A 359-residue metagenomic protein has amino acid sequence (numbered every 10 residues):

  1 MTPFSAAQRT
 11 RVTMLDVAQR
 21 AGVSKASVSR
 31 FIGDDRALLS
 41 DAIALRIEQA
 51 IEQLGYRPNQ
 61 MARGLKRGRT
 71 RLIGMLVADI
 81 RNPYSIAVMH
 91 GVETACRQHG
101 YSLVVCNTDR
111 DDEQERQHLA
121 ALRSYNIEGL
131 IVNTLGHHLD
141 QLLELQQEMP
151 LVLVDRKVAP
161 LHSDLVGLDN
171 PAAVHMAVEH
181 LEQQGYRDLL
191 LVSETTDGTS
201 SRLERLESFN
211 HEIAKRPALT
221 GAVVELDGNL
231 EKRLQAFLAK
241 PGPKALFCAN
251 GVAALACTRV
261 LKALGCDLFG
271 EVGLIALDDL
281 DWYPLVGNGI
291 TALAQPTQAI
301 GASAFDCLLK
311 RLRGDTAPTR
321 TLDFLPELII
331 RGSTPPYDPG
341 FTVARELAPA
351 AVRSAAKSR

Functional and structural regions predicted by a protein language model:
M1-T70, A355-R359: N-terminal helix-turn-helix DNA-binding module of bacterial transcription factors
F4, D41-L45, Q53-A121, Y125-E128 (+1 more regions): Amphipathic helical "hinge" segments at domain boundaries
R46, Y84-Q98, A173-A177, S200-L219 (+3 more regions): Short, solvent-exposed amphipathic alpha-helices that sit in or adjacent to ligand/effector-binding or catalytic
C96-N107, D188-V192, L206-G228: Short beta-strand elements in bilobed, periplasmic/extracellular small-molecule ligand-binding domains
R110, V132-M176, T196, V252 (+1 more regions): Flexible loop/hinge segments that line or gate small-molecule binding clefts
D164-L191, N229-Q235, A254, Q295-R313: Hydrophobic alpha-helical segments within soluble ligand-binding/sensing domains
H175-P217, R320-T334: An alpha-beta-alpha
Q235-R359: Flexible loop/turn connectors
